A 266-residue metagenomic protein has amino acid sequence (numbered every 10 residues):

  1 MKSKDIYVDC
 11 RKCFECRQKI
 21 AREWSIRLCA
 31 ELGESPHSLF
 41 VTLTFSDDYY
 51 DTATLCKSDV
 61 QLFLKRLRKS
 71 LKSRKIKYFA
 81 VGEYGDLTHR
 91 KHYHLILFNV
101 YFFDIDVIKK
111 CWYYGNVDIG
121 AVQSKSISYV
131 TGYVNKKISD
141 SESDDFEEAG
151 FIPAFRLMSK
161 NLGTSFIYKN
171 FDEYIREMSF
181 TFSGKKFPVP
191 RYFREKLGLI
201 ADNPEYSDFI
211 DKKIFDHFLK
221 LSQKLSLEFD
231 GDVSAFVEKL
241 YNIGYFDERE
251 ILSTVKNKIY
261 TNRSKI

Functional and structural regions predicted by a protein language model:
M1, G198-L199, N203-I266: Long non-globular sequence segments
M1-C29, G231-K239: DNA replication initiation on ssDNA origins
M1-D5, T54-V60, E173: A broad, low-specificity signal for short, low-complexity segments enriched in glycine/proline and polar/charged
R11, L39, Y78-F79, V117 (+1 more regions): A broad, low-specificity signal marking well-ordered, structured residues that form hydrophobic/aromatic
C13-C16, I20, F45-D48, D106-K110: Short, charged, low-hydrophobicity "junction" segments
E15, L43, L95-L97: Hydrophobic side chains in beta-strands
K19-T88: Signature for HUH/AEP ssDNA processing cores
Y84-K91, L95-L227: Conserved His + Asp/Glu catalytic blocks
